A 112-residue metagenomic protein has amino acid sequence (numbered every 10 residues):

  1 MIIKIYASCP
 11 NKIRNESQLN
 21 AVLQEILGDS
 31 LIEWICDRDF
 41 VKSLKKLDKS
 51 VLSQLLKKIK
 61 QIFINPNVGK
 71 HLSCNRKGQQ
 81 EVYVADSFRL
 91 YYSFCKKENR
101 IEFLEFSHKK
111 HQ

Functional and structural regions predicted by a protein language model:
M1-I35, K42, S53, Q80-R89 (+1 more regions): Enriched for short, Lys/Arg-rich terminal
F40-K58, I64: N-terminal first-folded block
K57-Y83: A short, surface-exposed loop/turn module that caps and links secondary-structure elements
